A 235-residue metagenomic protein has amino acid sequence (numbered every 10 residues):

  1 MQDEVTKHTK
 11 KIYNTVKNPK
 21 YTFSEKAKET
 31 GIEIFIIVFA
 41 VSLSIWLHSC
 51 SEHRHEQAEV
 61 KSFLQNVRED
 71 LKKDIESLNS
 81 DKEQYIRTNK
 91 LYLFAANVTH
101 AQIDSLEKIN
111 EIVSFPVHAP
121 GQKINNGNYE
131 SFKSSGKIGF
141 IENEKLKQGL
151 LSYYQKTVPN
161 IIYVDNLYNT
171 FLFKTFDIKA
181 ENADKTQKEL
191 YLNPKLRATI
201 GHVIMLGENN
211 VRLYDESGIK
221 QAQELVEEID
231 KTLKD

Functional and structural regions predicted by a protein language model:
M1-K28, S49-D235: Long, hydrophobic alpha-helical segments that serve as membrane-spanning/inserting helices
E33-W46: Hydrophobic membrane-insertion alpha-helices, especially the h-region of bacterial N-terminal signal peptides
